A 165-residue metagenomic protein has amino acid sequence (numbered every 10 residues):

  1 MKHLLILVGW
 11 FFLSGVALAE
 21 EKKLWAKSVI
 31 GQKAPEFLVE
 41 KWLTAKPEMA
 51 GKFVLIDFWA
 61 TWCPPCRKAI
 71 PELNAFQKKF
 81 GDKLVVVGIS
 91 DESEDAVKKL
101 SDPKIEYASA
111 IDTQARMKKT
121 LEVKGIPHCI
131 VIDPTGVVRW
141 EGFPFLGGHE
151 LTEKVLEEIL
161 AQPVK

Functional and structural regions predicted by a protein language model:
M1-E36, L151-E153, K165: N-terminal targeting signals for export/organelle localization
V29-V54: A short beta-strand-turn-helix
K52-V54, F58-W62, S93, G125: Short pre-active-site segment immediately N-terminal to redox-active cysteine/selenocysteine motifs in thiol-based
L55-I56, V86, C129: Hydrophobic beta-strand anchors of alpha/beta hydrolase catalytic cores
T61-K68, H128: C-type cytochrome heme c attachment motif
R67-K104, T113-T120: Structural microenvironment flanking redox-active thiols in thiol-disulfide oxidoreductases
K99-E106, I111-V155: Thiol/disulfide oxidoreductase modules built on the thioredoxin-like
E157-K165: Short, solvent-exposed cationic patches
